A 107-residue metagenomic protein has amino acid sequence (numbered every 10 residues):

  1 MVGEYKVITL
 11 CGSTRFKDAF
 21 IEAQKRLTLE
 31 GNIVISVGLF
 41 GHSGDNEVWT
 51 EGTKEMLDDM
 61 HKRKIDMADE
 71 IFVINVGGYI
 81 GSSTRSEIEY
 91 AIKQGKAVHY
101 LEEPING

Functional and structural regions predicted by a protein language model:
M1-G107: Conserved catalytic or regulatory cores that recognize and/or transform ribose-phosphate-containing ligands
